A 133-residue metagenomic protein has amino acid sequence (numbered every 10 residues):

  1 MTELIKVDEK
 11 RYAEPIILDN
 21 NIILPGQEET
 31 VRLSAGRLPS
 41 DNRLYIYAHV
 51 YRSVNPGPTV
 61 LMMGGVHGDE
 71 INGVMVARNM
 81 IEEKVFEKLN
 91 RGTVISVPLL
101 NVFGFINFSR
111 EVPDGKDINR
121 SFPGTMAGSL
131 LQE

Functional and structural regions predicted by a protein language model:
M1-E133: Structured catalytic-domain cores with a bias toward divalent-metal coordination
